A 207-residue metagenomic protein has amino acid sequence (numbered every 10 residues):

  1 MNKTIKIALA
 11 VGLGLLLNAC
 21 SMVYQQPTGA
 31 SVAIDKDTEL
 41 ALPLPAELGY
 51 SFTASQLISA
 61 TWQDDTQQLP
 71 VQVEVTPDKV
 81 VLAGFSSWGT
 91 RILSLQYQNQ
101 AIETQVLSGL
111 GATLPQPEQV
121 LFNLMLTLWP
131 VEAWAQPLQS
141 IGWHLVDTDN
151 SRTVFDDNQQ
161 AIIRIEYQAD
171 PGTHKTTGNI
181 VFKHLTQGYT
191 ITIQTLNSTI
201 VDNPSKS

Functional and structural regions predicted by a protein language model:
M1-L9: Bacterial N-terminal signal peptides that target proteins for export
L16-A19: C-terminal motif of bacterial Sec signal peptides marking the signal peptidase cleavage site
S21-Y24: Bacterial signal peptide processing site
T38-P77: Post-signal-peptide N-terminal segment of Sec-exported extracytoplasmic proteins
Q63-Q98: Extracytoplasmic beta-rich ectodomain segments of secreted or membrane-anchored proteins
G84-W88, Y97-A101, V106-L110, T195-N197: A mature extracytoplasmic/lumenal domain signature
I102-W129: Acidic/charged, solvent-exposed loop-and-adjacent secondary-structure segments enriched in E/D, K/R, S/T, and G/P
I141-S207: Gly/Pro-enriched, hydrophobic low-complexity segments that function as extracytoplasmic propeptides/linkers
